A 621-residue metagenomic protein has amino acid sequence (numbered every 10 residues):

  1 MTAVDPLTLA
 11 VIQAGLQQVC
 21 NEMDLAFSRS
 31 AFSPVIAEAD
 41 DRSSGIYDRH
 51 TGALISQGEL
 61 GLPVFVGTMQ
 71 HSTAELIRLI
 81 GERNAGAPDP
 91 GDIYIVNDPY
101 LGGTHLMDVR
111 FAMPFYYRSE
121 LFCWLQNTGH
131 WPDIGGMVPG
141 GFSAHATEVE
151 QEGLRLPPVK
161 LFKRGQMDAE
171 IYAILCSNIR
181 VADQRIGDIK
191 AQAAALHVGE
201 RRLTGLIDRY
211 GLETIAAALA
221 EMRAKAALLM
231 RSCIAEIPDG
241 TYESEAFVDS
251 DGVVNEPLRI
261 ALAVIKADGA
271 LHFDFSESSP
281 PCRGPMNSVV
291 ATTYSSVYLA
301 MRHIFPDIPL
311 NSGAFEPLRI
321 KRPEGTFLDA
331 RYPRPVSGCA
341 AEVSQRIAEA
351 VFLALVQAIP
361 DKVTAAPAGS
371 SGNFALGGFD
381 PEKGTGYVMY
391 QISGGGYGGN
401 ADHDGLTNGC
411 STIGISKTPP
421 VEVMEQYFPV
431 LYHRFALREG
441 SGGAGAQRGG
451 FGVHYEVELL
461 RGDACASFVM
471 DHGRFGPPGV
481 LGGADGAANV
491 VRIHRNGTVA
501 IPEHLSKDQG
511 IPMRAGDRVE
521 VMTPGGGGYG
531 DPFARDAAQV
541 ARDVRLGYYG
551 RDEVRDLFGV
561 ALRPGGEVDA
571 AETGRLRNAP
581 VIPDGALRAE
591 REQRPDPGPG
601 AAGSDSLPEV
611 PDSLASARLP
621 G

Functional and structural regions predicted by a protein language model:
M1-P90, D98-Y117, L121-A270, S276-R591 (+1 more regions): Glycine/proline-enriched, intrinsically flexible loops and inter-domain linkers
I93: Glycine-rich phosphate-binding loop of nucleotide-binding enzymes
R591-E609, A617-G621: A cross-taxon signal for low-complexity, glycine/charged-rich
